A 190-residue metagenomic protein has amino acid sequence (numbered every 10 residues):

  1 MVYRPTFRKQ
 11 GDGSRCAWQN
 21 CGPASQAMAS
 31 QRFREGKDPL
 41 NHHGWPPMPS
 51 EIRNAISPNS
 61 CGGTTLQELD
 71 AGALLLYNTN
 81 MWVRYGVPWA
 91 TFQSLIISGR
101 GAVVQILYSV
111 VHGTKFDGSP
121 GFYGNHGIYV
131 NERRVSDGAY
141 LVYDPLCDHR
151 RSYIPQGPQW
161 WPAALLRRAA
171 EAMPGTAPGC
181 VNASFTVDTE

Functional and structural regions predicted by a protein language model:
M1-G63, G118, V135-D137, T189: Active-site-adjacent structural segments surrounding the nucleophilic cysteine of cysteine proteases and isopeptidases
N20, A24-M28, T64, E68-G72 (+2 more regions): Extracytoplasmic/secreted proteins, especially bacterial periplasmic and envelope-associated proteins
A24-G36, G72-T79, L95-S98: Structured segments of extracytoplasmic/periplasmic soluble domains in secreted or envelope-associated proteins
Q31-D38, L107-T114, C147-D148, A169-A170: Short regulatory "switch" loops immediately downstream of catalytic or recognition motifs within protein catalytic
G62-G86: Mid-length scaffold segments of soluble, non-membrane domains
V87-Y143, R151: Active-site-adjacent substructure of cysteine-protease-like catalytic cores
G121-F122, R133-E190: Noncatalytic regulatory segments and standalone regulatory/sensor domains
